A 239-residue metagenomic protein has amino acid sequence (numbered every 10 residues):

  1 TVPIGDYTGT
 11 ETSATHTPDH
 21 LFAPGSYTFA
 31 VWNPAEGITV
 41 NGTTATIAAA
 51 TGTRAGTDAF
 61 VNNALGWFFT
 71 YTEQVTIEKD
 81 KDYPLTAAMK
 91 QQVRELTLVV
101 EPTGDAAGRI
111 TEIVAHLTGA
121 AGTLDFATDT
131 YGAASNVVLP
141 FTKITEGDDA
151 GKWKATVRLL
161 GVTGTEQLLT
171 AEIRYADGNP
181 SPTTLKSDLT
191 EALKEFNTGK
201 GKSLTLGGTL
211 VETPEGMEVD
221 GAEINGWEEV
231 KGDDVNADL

Functional and structural regions predicted by a protein language model:
T1-A45, R109-E195: Tryptophan-paired
T10-A14, K79-K81, Q92: Ser/Thr- and Asn-enriched, surface-exposed coil loops between beta-strands
A30, T97-V99: Residues within well-ordered beta-strands of beta-sheet-rich folds
G37-P84, G178-E212: Structured interaction patches on ligand/partner-binding surfaces of diverse proteins
T86-V93: Conserved "repeat-terminator" motif of extracellular CCP/Sushi domains
V99-G108: Structural motif
L139-T145, I224-L239: Short, low-complexity, Pro/Ser/Thr/Gly-rich segments in the mature regions of secreted, periplasmic
L206-G226: Intrinsically disordered, low-complexity segments enriched in small/polar residues
